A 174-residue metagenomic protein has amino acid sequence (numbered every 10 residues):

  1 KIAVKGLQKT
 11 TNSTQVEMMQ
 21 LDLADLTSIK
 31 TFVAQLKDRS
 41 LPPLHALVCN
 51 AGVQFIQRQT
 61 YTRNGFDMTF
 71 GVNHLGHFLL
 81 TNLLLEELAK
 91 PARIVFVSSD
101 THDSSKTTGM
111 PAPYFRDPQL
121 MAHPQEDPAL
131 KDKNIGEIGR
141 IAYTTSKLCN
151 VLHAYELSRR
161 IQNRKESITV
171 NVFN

Functional and structural regions predicted by a protein language model:
K1-N174: Rossmann-fold NAD(P)H-dependent dehydrogenase/reductase core
